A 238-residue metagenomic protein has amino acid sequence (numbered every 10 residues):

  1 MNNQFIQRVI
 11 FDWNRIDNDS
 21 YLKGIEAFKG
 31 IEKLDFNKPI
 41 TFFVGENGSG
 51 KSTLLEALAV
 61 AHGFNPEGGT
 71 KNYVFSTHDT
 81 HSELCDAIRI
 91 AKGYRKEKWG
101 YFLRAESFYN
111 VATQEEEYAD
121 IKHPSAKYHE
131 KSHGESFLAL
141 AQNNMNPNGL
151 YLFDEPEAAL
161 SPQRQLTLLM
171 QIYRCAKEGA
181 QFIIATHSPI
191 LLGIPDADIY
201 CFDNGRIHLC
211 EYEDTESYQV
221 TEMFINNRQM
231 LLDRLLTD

Functional and structural regions predicted by a protein language model:
M1-E32, N37: N-terminal pre-Walker A segment at the start of P-loop NTPase domains
F43: Hydrophobic anchor at the beta1->P-loop junction of P-loop NTPases
E46-N47: The conserved Walker
G50: Conserved glycine(s) of the Walker
T53-E117: ABC ATPase nucleotide-binding domain signature region
K131-E155, Q163-C175: GG-anchored amphipathic helix commonly corresponding to the ABC/SMC/Rad50 NBD signature/C-loop
D154, I184-A185: Conserved D-loop beta-strand region of ABC ATPase nucleotide-binding domains
Q163-Q181, S188-D238: C-terminal lobe/lid and adjacent interdomain/linker elements of RecA-like ASCE P-loop ATPase modules
